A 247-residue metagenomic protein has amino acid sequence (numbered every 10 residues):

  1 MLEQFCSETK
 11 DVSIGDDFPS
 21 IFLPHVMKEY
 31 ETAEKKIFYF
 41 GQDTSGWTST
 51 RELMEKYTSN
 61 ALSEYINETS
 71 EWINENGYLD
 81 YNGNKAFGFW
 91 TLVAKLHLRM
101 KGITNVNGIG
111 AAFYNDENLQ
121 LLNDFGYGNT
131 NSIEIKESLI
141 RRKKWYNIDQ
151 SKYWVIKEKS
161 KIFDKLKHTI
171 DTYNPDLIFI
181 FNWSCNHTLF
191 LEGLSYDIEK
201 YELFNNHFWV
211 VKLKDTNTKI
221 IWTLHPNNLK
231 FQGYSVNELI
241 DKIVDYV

Functional and structural regions predicted by a protein language model:
M1-Q4, T9-S13, I148-K167, C185-V247: C-terminal capping/extension of enzyme domains
M1-Y173, W183: A polyanion-binding, active-site-adjacent surface
Y39, F179, I220-W222: Structural motif
D176: Conserved acidic residues
